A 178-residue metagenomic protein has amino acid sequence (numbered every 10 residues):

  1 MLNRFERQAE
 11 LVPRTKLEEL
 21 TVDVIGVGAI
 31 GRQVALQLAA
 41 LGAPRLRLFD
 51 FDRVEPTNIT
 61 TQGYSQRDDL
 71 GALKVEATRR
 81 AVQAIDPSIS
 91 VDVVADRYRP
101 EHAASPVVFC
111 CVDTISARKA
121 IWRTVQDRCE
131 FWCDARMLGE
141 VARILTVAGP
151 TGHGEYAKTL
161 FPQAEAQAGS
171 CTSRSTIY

Functional and structural regions predicted by a protein language model:
M1-Y178: Adenine nucleotide-associated cytosolic modules
